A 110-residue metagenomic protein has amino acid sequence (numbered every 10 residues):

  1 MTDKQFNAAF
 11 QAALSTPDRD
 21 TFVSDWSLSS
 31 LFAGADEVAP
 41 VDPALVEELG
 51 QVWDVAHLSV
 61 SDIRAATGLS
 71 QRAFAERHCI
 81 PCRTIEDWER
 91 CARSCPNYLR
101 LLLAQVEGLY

Functional and structural regions predicted by a protein language model:
M1, G68, G108-Y110: Short intrinsically disordered terminal tails
M1-D54: N-terminal flexible/basic segments that precede or flank functional cores
V55-L58, I80: Alpha-helix N-cap/N′ positions at the starts of helices
S59-A73, L102: Short basic helix-loop element that most often maps to the first helix and adjoining turn of HTH DNA-binding modules
V60-S61, H78, A104-G108: Secretory-pathway ectodomains
G68-E86: Short alpha-helical DNA-recognition segment
S94-Y110: DNA major-groove recognition helix of helix-turn-helix/homeodomain DNA-binding modules
